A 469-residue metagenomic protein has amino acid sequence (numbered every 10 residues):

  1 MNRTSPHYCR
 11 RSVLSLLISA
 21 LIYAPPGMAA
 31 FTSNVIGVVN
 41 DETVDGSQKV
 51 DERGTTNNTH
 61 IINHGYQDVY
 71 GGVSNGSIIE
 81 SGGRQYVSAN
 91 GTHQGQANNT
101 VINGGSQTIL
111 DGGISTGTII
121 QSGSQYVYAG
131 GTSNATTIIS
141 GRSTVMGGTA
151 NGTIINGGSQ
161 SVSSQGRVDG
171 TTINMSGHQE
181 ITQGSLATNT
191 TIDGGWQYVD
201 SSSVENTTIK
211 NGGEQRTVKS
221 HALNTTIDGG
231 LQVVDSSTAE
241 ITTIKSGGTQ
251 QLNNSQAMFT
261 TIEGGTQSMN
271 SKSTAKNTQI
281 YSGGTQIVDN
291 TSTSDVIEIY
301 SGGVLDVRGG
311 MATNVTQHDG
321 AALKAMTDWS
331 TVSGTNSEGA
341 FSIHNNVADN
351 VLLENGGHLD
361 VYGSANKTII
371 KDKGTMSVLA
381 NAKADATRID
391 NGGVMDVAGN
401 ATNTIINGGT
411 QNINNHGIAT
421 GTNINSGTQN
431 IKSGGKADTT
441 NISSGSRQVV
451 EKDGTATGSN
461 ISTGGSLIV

Functional and structural regions predicted by a protein language model:
M1-P25: Bacterial Sec-dependent N-terminal signal peptides
A30-T55, H64-N75, S81-N99, N103-G117 (+3 more regions): Extracellular beta-strand-rich, repetitive "passenger/adhesive" scaffolds that bind or process carbohydrates
